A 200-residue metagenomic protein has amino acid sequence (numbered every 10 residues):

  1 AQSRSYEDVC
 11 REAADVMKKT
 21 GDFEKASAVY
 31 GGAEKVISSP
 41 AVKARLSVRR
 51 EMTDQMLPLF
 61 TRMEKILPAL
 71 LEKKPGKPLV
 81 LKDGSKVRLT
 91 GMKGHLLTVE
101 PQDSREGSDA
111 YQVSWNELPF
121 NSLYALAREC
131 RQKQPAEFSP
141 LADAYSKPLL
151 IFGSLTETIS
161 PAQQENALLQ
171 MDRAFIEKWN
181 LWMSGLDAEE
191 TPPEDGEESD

Functional and structural regions predicted by a protein language model:
A1-D200: Compositionally biased alpha-helical segments
